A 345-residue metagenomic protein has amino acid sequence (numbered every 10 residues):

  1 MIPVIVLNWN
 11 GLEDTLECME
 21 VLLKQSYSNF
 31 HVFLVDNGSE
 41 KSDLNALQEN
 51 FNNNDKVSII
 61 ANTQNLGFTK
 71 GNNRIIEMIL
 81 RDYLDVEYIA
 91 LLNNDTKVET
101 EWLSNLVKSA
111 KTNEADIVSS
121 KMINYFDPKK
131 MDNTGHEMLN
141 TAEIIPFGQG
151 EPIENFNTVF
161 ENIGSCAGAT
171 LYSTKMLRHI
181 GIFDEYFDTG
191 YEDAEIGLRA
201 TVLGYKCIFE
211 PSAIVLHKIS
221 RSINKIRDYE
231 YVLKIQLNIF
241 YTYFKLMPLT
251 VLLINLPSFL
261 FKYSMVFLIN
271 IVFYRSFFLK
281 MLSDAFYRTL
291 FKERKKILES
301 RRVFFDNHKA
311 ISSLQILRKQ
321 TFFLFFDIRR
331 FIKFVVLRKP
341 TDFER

Functional and structural regions predicted by a protein language model:
L12, V21, D36-A46, Q64 (+1 more regions): A conserved acidic beta->alpha catalytic loop
E20-N29: Short, acidic, metal-binding catalytic loop of nucleotide-sugar glycosyltransferases
A61-D82: Glycine-rich, basic loop-to-helix element that forms the pyrophosphate-binding segment of sugar-nucleotide handling
L84-K97: Short beta-strand-to-loop acidic/aromatic patch adjacent to the donor-nucleotide binding site
T96-L139: Conserved donor NDP-sugar-binding/catalytic core segment of glycosyltransferases
M131, E151-Y172, A194, N224: A recurrent flexible, glycine/aromatic-enriched loop bordering the glycosyltransferase active site that acts as
I163-L216: A short, conserved alpha-helix in the catalytic core of glycosyltransferases
L252-R345: Non-catalytic, C-terminal membrane-associated alpha-helical segments of glycosyltransferases
